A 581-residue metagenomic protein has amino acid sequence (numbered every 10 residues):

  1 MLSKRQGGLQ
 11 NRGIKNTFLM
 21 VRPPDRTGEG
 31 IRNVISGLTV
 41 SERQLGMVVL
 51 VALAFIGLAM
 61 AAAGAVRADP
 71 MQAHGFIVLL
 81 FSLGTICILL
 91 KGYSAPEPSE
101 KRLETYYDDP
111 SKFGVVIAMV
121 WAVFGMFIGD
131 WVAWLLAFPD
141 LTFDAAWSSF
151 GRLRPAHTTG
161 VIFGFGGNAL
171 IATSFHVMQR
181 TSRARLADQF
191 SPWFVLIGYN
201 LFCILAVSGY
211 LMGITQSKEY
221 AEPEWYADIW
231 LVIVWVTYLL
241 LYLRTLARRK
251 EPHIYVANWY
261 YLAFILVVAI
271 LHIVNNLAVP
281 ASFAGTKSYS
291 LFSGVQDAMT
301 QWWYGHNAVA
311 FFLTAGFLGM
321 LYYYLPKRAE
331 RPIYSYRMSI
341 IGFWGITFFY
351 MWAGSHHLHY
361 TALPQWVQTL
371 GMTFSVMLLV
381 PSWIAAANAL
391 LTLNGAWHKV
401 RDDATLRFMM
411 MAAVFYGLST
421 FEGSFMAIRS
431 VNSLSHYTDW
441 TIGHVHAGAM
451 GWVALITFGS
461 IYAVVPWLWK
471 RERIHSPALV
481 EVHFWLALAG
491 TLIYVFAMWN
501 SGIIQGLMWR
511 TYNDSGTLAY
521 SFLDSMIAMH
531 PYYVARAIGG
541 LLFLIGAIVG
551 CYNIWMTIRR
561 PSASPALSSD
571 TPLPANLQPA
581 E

Functional and structural regions predicted by a protein language model:
M1-L58, A62: Intrinsically disordered, low-structural-confidence terminal and linker regions
R32-L38, E100-F113: Cytosolic juxtamembrane amphipathic/interface segments immediately preceding and feeding into a transmembrane helix
E42-V66, M71-P96, K112-D140, W147-I214 (+9 more regions): Hydrophobic cores of alpha-helical transmembrane segments in multi-pass integral membrane proteins
Q216-E219, T361-P364, N432-H436: Membrane-interface helix termini and inter-helical loops of multi-pass transporters
E222-P223, G285-S293: Surface-exposed loop and adjacent secondary-structure segments within mature catalytic domains
L291-T300, S435, W440-I442: Active-site-proximal inter-transmembrane loops
S562-A580: Short, highly charged, low-complexity non-transmembrane loops/tails of multi-pass membrane proteins
